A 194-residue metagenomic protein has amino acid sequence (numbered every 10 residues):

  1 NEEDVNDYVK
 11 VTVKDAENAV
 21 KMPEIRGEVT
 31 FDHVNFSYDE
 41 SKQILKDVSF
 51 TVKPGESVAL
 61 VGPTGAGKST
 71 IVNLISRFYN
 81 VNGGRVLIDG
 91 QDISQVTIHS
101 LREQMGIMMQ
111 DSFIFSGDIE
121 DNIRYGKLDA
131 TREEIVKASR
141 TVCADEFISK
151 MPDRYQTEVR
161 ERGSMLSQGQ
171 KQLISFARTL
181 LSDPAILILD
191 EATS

Functional and structural regions predicted by a protein language model:
N1-E2: Amphipathic alpha-helical signal-transduction/coupling segments on the cytosolic side of membrane proteins
V5-S194: ABC-type nucleotide-binding domain
